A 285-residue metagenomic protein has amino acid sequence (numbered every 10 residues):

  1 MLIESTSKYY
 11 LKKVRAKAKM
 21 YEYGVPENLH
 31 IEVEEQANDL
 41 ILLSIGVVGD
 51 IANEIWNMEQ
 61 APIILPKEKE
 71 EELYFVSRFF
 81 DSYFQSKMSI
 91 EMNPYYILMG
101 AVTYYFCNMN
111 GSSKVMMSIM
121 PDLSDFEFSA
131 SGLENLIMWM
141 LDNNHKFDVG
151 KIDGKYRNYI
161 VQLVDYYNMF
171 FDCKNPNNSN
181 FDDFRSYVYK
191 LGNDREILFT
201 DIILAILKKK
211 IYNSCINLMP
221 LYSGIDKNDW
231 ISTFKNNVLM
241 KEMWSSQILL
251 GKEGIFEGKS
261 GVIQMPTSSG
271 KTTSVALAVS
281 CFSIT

Functional and structural regions predicted by a protein language model:
M1-T285: N-terminal helicase ATP-binding lobe
